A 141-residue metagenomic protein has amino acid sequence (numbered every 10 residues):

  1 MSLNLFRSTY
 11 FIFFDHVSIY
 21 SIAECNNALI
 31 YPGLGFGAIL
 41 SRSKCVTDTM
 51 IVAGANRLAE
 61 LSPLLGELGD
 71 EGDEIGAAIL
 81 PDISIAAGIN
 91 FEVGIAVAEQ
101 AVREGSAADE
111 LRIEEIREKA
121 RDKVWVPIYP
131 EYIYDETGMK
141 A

Functional and structural regions predicted by a protein language model:
M1-I113, P130-M139: Adenosine-phosphate binding glycine-rich loop
E114-K123: A short, charged, Gly/Pro-tolerant segment at domain boundaries
V126: Terminal helix/beta-alpha structural elements that buttress the NAD(P)+-binding lobe
